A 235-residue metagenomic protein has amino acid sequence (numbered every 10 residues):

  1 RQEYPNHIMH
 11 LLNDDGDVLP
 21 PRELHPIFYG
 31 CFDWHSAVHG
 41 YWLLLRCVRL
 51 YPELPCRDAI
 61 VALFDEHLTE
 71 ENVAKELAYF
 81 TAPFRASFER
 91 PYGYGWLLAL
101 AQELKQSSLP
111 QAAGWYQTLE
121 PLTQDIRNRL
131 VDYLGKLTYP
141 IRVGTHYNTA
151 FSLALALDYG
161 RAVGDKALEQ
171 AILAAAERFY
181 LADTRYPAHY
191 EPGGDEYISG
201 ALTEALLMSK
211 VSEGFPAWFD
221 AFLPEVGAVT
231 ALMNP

Functional and structural regions predicted by a protein language model:
R1-Y29: Low-complexity, Ser/Thr/Pro/Gly-enriched N-terminal "stalk/linker" regions
I8, R129-T138, F179-A188: C-terminal ends of transmembrane alpha-helices and the immediately adjacent extracellular/lumenal or cytosolic loop
L11, P55-D65, Q111-T118, A167-A176 (+1 more regions): Short alpha-helical "patches" and their helix-cap loops
E23-L24, F28-C31, L43-L45, R49 (+3 more regions): Asp-box/BNR beta-propeller blade signature and adjacent active/binding-site loops in extracellular glycan-interacting
P26-F32, P83-A86, P140-V143, Y190-P192: A short glycine/serine-rich beta->alpha loop
H35, H39-W42, F151-A154, A167 (+1 more regions): Short, well-structured alpha-helical interface segments that form or flank functional binding sites
V38, C47-Y159: Extended ligand-binding groove/face enriched in aromatic
G160-P235: Long, repeat-rich segments with strong aromatic
